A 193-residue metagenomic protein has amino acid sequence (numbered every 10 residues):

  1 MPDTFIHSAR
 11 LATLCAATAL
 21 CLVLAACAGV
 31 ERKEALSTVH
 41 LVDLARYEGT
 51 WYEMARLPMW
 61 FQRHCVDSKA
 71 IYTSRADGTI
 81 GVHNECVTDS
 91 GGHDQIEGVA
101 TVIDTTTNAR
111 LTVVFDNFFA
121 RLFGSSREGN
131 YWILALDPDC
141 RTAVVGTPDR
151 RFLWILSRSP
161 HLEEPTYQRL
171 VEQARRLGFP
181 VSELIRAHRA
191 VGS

Functional and structural regions predicted by a protein language model:
P2-A16: Bacterial N-terminal signal peptides that target proteins for export
P2-F5, C21-S193: A beta-rich soluble binding module of mature secreted/lumenal proteins
